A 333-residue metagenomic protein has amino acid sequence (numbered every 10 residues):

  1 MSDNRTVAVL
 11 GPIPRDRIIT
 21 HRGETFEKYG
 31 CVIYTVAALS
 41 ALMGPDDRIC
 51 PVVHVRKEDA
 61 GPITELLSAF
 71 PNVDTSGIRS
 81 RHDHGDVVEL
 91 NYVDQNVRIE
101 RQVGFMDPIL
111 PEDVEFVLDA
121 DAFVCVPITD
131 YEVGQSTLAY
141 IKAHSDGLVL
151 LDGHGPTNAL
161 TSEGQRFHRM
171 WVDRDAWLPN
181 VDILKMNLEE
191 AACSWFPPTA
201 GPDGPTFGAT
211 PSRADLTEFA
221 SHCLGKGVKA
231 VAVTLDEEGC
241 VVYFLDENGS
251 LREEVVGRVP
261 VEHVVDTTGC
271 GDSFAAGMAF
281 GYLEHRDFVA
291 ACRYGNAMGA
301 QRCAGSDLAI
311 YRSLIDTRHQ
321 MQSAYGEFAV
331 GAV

Functional and structural regions predicted by a protein language model:
M1-R5, M170, W195-V333: Conserved phosphate-binding/catalytic region of the ribokinase-like
D3-V7, R15-F26, A41-P127, Y131 (+2 more regions): Conserved N-terminal subdomain of the carbohydrate kinase-like
P12-I13, S273: Active-site metal-binding loops of divalent metal-dependent hydrolases
I33-D47, C223: A short, N-terminal amphipathic alpha-helix
H84-E89, N158-S162, H263-T268: Short, charged, surface-exposed secondary-structure boundary motifs
V117-L118, D175-L178, G225: A short, aliphatic-rich alpha-helical micro-motif
A122, V126-E218, L245: Conserved beta-alpha-beta core of the PfkB/ribokinase-like small-molecule kinase fold
